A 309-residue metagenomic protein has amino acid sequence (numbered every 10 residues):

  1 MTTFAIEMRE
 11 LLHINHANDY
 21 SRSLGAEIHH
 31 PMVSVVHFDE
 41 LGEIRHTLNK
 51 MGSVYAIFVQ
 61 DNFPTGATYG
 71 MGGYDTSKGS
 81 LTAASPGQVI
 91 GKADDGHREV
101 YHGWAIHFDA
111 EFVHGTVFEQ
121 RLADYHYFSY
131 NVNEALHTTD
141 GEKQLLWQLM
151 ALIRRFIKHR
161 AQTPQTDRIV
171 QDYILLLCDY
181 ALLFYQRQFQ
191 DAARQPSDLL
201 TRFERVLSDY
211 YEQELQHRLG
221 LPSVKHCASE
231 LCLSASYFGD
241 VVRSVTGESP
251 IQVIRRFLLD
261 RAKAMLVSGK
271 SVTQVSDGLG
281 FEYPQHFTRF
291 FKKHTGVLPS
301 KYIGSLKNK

Functional and structural regions predicted by a protein language model:
M1-D75, S80: Generic protein-terminus/edge-of-domain signal
T76-I90, H107-A110: Conserved metal-binding segment of the jelly-roll/cupin
G79, H226-L233, F238, V242 (+3 more regions): Append "Primarily bacterial transcriptional regulators
D95-A161: A hydrophobic/aromatic-rich effector-binding and dimerization subdomain of bacterial HTH-type transcriptional regulators
Q144-S208: An amphipathic alpha-helical interaction segment
Q171, A193-L231, Q252-K270: A short, Lys/Arg-enriched amphipathic alpha-helix from helix-turn-helix/homeodomain DNA-binding modules
S244-E282, G304-K309: Terminal helix-turn-helix DNA-binding modules in bacterial transcription factors
Q285-K309: …primarily DNA-binding HTH/wHTH and HhH modules…
